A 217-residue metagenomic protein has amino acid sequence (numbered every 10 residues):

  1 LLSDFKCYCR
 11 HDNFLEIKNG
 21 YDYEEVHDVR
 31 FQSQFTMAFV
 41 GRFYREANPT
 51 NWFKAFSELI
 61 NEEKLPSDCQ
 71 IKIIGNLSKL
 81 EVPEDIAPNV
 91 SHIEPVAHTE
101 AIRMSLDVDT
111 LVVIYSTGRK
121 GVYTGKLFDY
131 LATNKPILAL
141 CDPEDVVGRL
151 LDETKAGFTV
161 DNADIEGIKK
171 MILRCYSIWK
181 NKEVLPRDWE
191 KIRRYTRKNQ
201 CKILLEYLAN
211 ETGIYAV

Functional and structural regions predicted by a protein language model:
L1-F14, Y23: A short, active-site helix/loop in glycosyltransferases that binds the activated sugar's phosphate group
I17-G20, F31: Carbohydrate-associated surface elements
V29-A47, F53-F56, Q200: Conserved donor-binding/catalytic core segment of Leloir-type glycosyltransferases
E63-I102: Nucleotide-activated donor-binding/catalytic signature segment of Leloir-type glycosyltransferases, i.e., the conserved
A97-D109, A132: Short acidic alpha-helix that forms the nucleotide-activated donor recognition element in Leloir-type transferases
S105-V122: Acidic donor-binding loop of glycosyltransferase active sites
D142-R174: Change "using UDP/GDP/dTDP sugars" to "using nucleotide sugars
A163-G167, K180-E211: A charged, aromatic-enriched C-terminal amphipathic alpha-helix characteristic of glycosyltransferases across folds
